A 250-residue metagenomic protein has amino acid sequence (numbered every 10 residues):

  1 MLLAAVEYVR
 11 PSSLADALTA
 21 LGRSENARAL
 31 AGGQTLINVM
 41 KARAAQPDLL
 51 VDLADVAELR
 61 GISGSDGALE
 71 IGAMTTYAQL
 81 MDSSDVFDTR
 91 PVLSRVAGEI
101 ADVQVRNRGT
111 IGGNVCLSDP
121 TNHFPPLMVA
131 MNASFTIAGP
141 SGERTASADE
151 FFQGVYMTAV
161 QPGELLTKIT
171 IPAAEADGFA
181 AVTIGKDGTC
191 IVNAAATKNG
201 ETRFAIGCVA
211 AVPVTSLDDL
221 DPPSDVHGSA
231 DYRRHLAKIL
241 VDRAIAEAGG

Functional and structural regions predicted by a protein language model:
M1-G250: C-terminal structural segment of proteins
